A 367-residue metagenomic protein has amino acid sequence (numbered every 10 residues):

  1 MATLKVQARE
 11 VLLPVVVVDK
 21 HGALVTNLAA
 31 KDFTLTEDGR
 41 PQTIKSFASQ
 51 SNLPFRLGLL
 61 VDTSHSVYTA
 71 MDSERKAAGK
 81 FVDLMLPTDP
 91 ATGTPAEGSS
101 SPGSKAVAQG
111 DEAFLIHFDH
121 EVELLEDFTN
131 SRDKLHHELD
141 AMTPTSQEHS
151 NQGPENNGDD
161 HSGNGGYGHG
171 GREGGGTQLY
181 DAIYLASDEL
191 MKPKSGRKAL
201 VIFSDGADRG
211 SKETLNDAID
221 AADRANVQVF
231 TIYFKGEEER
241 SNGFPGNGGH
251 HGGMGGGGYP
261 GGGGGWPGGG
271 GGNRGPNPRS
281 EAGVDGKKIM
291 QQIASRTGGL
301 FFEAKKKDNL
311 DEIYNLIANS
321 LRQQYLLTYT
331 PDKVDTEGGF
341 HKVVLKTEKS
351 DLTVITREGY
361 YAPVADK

Functional and structural regions predicted by a protein language model:
M1-K367: Scaffold/interface architecture of coatomer-like assemblies
